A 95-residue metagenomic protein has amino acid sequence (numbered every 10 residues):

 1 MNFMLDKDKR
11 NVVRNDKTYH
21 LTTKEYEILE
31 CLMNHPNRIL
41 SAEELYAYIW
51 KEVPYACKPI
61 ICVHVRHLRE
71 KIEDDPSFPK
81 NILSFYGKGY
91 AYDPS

Functional and structural regions predicted by a protein language model:
M1, N37, K51, G87-G89: Glycine-centered flexibility sites
M1-M4, P79-N81: Short small/polar-residue motifs
N2-Y26, A91-S95: A structural micro-motif at secondary-structure boundaries
M4-D6, I39, C62, S84: Short aromatic/basic micro-patch
N11, D16-H20, E27-V65, E70-D75: Positively charged, aromatic-enriched patches within helix-turn-helix-type DNA-binding elements, predominantly
F78-S95: A short linear beta-strand->loop->alpha-helix hinge motif most characteristic of winged-helix/helix-turn-helix
